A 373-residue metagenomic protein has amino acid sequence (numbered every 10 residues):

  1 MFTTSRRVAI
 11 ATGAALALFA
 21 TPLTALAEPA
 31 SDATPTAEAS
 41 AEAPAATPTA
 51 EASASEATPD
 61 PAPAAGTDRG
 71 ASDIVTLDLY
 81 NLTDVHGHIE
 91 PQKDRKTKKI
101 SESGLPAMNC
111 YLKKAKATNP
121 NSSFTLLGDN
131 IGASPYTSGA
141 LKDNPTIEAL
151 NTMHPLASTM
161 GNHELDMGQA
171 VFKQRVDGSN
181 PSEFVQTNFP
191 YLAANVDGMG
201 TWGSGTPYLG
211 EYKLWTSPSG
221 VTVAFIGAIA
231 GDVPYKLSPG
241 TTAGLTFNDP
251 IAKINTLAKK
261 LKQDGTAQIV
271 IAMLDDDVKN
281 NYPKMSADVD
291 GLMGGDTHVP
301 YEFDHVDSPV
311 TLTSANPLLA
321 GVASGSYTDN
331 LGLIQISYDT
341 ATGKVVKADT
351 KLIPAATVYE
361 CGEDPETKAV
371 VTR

Functional and structural regions predicted by a protein language model:
M1-P29: Secretory targeting and sorting signals
F2, E28, D60-T357, D364: Acidic, metal/ion-coordinating pockets
A9, V371-T372: N-terminal non-cleavable signal-anchor helices
P22, N119-P120, K368: Short, flexible coil/linker elements and helix-boundary hinge sites characteristic of intrinsically disordered
A27-L77: Low-complexity, acidic Ser/Thr/Pro-rich repeat tracts that form intrinsically disordered stalk/linker regions of very
